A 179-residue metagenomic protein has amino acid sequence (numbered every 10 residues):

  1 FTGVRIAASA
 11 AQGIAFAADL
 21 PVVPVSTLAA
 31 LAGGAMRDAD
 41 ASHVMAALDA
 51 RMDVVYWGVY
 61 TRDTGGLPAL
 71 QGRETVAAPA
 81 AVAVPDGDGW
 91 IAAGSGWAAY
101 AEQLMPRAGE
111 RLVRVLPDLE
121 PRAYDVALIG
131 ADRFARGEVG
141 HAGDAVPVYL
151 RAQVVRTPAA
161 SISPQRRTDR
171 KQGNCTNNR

Functional and structural regions predicted by a protein language model:
F1-L20: DPxDG-like acidic metal-binding loop motif
P21-P121, A135, Y149, V154-V155 (+2 more regions): Surface "functional belts" at beta-alpha junctions
A127: Active-site glycine/GP-rich loop and adjacent strand/helix microenvironment that borders small-molecule binding pockets
G130-E138: Short, hydrophobic alpha-helical segments
V139-G143: Flexible, glycine/charged-enriched surface loops at secondary-structure junctions
Q165-N177: Short, low-complexity, charge-dense intrinsically disordered segments
